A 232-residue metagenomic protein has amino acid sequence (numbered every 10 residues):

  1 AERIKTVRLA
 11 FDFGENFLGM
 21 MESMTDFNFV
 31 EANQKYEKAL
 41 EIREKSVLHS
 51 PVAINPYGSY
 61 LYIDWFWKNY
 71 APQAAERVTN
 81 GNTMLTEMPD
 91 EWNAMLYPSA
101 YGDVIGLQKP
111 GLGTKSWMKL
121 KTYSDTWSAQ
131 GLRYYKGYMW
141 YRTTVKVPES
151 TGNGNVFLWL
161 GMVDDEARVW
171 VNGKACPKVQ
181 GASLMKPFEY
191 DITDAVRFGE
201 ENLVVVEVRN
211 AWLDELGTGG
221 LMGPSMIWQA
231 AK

Functional and structural regions predicted by a protein language model:
A1, M20, Y123, M162-D164: Aromatic-lined carbohydrate-binding surfaces of glycoside hydrolases
A1-M88: Catalytic domains of carbohydrate-active enzymes that cleave complex glycans
M84-A129, A182, V196-K232: An acidic-aromatic loop/edge-strand motif
W117, V145-G173, V204-V206: Aromatic-lined ligand-binding clefts that engage carbohydrates, nucleic acids, or primary amines
Y134-K136, T151-N153, S183-M185, V196-G199: Surface-exposed coil/turn segments at beta-strand junctions on protein surfaces, enriched
Y134-P148, F188-Y190: Short beta-strands within extracellular/lumenal beta-sheet-rich domains
D164, W170-E189: Solvent-exposed beta-strand/loop surfaces of large extracellular or lumenal domains
Y190-V196: Signal that preferentially marks extracellular ectodomain short beta-strand elements of beta-sandwich modules
